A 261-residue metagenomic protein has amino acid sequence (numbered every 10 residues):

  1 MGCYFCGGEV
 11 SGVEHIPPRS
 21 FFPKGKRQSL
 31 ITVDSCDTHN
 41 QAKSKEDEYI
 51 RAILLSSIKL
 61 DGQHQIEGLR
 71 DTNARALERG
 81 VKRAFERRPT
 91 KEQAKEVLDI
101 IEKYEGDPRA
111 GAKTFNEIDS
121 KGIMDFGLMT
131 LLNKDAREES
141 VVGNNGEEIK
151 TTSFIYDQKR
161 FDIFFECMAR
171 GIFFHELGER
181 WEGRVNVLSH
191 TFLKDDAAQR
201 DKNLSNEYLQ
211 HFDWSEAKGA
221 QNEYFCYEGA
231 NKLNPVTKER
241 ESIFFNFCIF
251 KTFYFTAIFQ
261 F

Functional and structural regions predicted by a protein language model:
G2-T32, E48-Y49: Histidine-centered nuclease catalytic patch
F21, N40-S44, F173: Hydrophobic/aromatic-lined pockets within catalytic cores
T32-L54: Short Cys/His-centered divalent metal-binding micro-motifs
H39, I53-T72: A broadly used, surface-exposed interaction patch
I50-S56, R184-S189: Short alpha-helical "patches" and their helix-cap loops
N73-S120: Short flanking/linker segments adjacent to small metal-binding domains or redox-active Cys/His motifs
R109-F261: C-terminal, charged low-complexity interaction regions
